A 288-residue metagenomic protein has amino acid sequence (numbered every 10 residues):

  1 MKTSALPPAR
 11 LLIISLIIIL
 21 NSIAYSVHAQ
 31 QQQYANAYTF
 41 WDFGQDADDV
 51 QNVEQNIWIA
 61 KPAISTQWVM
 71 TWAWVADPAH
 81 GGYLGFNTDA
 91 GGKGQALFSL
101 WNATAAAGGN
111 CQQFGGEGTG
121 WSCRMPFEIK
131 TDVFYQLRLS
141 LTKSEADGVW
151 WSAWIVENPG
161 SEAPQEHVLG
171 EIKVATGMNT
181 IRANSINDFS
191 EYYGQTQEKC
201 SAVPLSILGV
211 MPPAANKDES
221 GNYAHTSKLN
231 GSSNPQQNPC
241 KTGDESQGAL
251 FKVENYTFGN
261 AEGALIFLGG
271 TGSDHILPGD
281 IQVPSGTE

Functional and structural regions predicted by a protein language model:
K2-I13: Bacterial N-terminal signal peptides that target proteins for export
L12-S22: Bacterial N-terminal signal peptides
I23-A29: Sec/Tat signal peptide C-region and signal peptidase I cleavage site
Q30-G109, L268-E288: Secretory/extracellular carbohydrate-interaction modules and structurally similar beta-sandwich "look-alikes"
Q33-F40, G116-R124, I129-F134, R138 (+1 more regions): Beta-strand-rich recognition/accessory modules
A79-E145: Short N-terminal edge-element motif at the start of the domain
I129-V168: Carbohydrate-binding surfaces in secreted/extracellular proteins
L169-E198: Flexible glycan-contacting loops in extracellular carbohydrate-active proteins
